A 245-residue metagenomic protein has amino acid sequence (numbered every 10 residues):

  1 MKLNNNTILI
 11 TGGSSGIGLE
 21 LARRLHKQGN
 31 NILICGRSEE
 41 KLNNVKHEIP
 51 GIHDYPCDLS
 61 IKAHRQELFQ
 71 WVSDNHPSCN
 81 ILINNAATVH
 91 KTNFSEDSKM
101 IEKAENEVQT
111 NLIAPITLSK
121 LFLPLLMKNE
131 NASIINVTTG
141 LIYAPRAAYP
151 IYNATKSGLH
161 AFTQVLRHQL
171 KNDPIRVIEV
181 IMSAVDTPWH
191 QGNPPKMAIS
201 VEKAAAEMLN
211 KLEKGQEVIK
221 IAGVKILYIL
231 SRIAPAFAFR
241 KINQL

Functional and structural regions predicted by a protein language model:
N6, S78-C79, L126-T138, N172-R176: Active-site loop of short-chain dehydrogenase/reductase
S14-G16: Conserved glycine-rich cofactor-binding loop
Q28-N43: Conserved glycine-rich Rossmann-like NAD(P)H-binding loop of the short-chain dehydrogenase/reductase
I49-A63: Rossmann-fold cofactor-recognition segment
Q66, V89-E105, A148: Conserved mid-core segment of classical short-chain dehydrogenase/reductases
S119, T155: Active-site helix of classical SDR
Q191-R232: C-terminal helical subdomain
